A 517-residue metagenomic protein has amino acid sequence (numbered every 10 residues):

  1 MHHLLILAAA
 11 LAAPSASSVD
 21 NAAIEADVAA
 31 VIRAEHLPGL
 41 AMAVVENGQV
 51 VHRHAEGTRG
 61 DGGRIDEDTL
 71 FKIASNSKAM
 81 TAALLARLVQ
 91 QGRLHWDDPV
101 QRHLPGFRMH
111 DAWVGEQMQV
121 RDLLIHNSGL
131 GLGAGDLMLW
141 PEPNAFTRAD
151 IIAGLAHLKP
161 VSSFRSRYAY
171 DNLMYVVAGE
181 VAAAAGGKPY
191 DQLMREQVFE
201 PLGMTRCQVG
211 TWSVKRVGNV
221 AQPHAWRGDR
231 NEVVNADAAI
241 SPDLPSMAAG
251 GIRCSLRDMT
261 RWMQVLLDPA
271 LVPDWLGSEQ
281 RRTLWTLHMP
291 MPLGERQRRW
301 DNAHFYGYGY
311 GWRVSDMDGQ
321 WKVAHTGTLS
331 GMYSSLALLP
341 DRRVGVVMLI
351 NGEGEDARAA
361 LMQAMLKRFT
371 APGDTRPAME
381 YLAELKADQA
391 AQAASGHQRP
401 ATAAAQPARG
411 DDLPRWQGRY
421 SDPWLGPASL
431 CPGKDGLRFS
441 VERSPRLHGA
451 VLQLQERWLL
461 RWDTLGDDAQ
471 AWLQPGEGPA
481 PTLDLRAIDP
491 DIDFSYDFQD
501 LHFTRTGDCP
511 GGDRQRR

Functional and structural regions predicted by a protein language model:
L5-A16: Hydrophobic h-region of N-terminal signal peptides that target proteins for export in Gram-negative bacteria
V19-I73, R93-H95, R102-H103, M109-H110 (+2 more regions): Short, conserved catalytic-motif segment at the N-terminal edge
H36-G39, S330-Y333, W424: Short, small/polar residue-rich loop motifs at catalytic or cofactor-binding pockets
R59, A112-S330, S335: Short, surface-exposed loop or secondary-structure junction motifs that flank catalytic or metal-binding residues
M289-P290, G294-R296, L349-P423, P481-R517: Short, gly/Ser/Thr-rich active-site loops of penicillin-recognizing serine hydrolases
A324-H325, S335-L338, R342-N351, L483-L485: Short, well-ordered beta-strand elements
R419-E456: N-terminal glycine/threonine-rich, aromatic-flanked beta-hairpin/loop signature
S444-G478: Contiguous, well-ordered beta-strand patches that form the walls/edges of small beta-barrel/beta-sandwich domains
